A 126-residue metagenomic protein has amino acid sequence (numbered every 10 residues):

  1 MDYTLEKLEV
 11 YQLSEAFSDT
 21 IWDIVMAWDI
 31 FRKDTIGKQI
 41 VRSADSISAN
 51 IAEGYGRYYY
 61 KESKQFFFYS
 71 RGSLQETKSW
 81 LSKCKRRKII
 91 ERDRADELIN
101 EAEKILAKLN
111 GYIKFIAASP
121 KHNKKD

Functional and structural regions predicted by a protein language model:
M1-D126: Amphipathic alpha-helical assembly/interaction segments
